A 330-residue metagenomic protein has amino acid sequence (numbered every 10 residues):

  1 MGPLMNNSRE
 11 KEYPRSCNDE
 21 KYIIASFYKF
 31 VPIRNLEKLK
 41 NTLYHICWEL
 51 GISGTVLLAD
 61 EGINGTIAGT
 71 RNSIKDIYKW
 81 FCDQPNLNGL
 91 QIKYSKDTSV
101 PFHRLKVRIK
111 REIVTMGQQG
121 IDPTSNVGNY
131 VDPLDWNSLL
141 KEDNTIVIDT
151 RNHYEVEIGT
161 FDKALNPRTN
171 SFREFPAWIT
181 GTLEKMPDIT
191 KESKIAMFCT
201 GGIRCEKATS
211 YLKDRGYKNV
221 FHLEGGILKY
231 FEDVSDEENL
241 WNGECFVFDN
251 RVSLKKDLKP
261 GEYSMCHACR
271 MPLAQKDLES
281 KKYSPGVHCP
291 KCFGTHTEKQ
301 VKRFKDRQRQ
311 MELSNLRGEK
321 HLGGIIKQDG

Functional and structural regions predicted by a protein language model:
G2-V127, N152-I195, I203-G330: Rhodanese-like catalytic fold shared by cysteine-dependent sulfurtransferases and DSP/PTP-type phosphatases
N126-E142: Internal catalytic-core helix/loop-beta-alpha segment that presents or stabilizes conserved functional determinants
K141-D143, K191-E192: Short, well-ordered loop/turn elements at secondary-structure boundaries
I146-T150: Short hydrophobic beta-strand that contains or immediately precedes a catalytic carboxylate
